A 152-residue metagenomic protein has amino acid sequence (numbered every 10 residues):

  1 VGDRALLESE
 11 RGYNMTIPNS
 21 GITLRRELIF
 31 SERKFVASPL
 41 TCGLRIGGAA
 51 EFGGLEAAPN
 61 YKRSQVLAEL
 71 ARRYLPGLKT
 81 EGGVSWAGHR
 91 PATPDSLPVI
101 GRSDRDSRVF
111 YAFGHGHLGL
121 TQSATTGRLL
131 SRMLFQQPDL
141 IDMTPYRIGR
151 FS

Functional and structural regions predicted by a protein language model:
V1: Glycine-/small-residue-rich beta->alpha transition segments that form the dinucleotide
R4-E10, P18-R108: Active-site lid/adjacent beta-loop-alpha segment flanking the redox-cofactor pocket in flavoenzymes
V99, S103-S152: C-terminal lid/capping helical subdomain adjacent to the catalytic/cofactor pocket in oxidative enzymes
